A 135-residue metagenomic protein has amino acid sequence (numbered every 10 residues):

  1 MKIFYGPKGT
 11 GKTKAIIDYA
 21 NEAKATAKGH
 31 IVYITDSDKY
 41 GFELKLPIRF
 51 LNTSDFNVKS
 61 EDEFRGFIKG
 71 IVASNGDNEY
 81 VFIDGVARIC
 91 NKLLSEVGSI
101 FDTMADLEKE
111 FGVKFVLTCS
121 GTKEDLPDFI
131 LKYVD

Functional and structural regions predicted by a protein language model:
M1-G70, L126-D128: Conserved P-loop
A23-A27, E43, A73-N75, D106-K114: Conserved catalytic network of the ASCE P-loop NTPase/AAA+ motor domain
G70, D77, A87-C90: Flexible phosphate-sensing "switch/lid" loops adjacent to ATP/NTP-binding sites across phosphate-transfer
S74-D77, G98-S99: N-terminal targeting/trafficking signals and adjacent low-complexity tails
I83-D135: Replace "adjacent to P-loop NTPase cores in ATP/GTP-dependent enzymes" with "adjacent to NTP-binding cores
